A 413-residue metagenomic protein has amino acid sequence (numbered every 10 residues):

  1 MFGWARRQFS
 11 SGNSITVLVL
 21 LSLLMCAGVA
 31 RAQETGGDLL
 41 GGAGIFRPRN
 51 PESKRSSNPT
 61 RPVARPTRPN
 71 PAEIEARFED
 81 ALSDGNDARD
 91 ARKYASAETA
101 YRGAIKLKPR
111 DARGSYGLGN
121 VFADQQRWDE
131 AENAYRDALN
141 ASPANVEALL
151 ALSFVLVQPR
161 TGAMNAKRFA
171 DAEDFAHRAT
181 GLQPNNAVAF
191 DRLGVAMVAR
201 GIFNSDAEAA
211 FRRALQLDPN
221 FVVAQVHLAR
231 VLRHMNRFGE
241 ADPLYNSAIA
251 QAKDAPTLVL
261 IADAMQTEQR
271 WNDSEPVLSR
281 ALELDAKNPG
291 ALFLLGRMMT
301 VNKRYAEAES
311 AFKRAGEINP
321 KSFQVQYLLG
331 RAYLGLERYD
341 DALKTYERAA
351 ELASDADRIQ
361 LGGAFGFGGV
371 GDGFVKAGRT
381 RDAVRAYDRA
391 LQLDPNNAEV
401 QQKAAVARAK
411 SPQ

Functional and structural regions predicted by a protein language model:
V63-D80, D355-A364: TPR-adjacent "capping" and linker segments in tetratricopeptide-repeat scaffold/adaptor proteins
I74-L107, N120-D124, T161-N165, V195 (+1 more regions): Alpha-helical segment of the N-proximal tetratricopeptide repeat
F78, A112-R113, V146-E147, A187-V188 (+7 more regions): Helix-start (N-cap) detector for alpha-helical repeat units in TPR-like alpha-solenoids, especially tetratricopeptide
R92-T99, D124-D137, R160-R178, R200-R213 (+5 more regions): Structural signature of tandem alpha-helical TPR/SEL1-like repeats, specifically the intra-repeat loop/turn
L107, A141, L182, L217 (+6 more regions): Structural marker of alpha-solenoid helical repeat scaffolds
G117, A151, R192, H227 (+6 more regions): Canonical tetratricopeptide repeat
S153, Q158-M164, A199-I202, D357 (+1 more regions): Short coil/turn linking the two alpha-helices of tandem helical-hairpin repeats
